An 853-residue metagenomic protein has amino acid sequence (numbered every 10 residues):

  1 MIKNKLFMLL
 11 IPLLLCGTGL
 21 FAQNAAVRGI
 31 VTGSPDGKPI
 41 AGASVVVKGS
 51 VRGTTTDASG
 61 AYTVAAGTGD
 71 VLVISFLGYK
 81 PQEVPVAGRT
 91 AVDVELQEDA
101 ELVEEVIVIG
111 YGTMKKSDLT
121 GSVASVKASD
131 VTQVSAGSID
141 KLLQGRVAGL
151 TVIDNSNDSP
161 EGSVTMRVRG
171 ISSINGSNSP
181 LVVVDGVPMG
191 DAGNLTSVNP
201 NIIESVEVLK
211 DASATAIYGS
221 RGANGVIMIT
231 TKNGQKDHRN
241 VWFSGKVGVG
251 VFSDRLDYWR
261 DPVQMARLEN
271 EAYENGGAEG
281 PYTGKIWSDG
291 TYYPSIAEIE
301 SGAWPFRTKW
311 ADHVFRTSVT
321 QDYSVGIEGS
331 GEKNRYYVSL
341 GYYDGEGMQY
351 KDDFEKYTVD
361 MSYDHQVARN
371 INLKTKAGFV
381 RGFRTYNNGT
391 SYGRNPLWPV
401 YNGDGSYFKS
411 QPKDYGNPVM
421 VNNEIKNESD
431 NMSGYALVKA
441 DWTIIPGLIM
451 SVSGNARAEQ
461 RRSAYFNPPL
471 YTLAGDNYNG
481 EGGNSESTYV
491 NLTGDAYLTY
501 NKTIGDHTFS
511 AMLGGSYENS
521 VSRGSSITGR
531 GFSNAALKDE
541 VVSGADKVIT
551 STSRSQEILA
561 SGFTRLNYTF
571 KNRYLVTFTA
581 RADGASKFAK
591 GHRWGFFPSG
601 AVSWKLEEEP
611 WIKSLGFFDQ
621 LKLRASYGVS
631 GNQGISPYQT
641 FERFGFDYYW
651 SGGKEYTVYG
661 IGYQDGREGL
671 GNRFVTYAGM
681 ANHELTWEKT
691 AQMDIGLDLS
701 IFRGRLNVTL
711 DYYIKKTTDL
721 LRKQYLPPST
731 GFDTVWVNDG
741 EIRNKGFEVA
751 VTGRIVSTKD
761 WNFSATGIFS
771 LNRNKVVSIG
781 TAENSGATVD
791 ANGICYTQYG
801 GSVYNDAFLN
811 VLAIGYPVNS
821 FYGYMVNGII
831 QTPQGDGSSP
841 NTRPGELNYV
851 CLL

Functional and structural regions predicted by a protein language model:
M1-D360, N372-K374, Y435, W687 (+5 more regions): Short, small/polar-rich motifs associated with maturation and membrane association, primarily at protein termini
G33, V45, I74, V182 (+5 more regions): Short aromatic-centered micro-motifs
G49-V51, G78, G186, D506 (+3 more regions): Residue-level detection of beta-strand-connecting loop/turn positions
Q97, Y111, N155, I171 (+11 more regions): Structured loops at beta-to-helix junctions and adjacent beta-edge loops in soluble globular domains
K116-S117, I217-G219, D237-H238, V251-D254 (+5 more regions): Switch/connector loops and helix/strand junctions flanking conserved nucleotide-binding motifs in nucleotide-processing
V131, S179, M361-I371, T375-R381 (+2 more regions): Extracellular/periplasmic, surface-exposed regions of secreted and cell-surface proteins
W242-S301, Y638-T640, F646-K654, V737 (+1 more regions): Conserved small-residue
R384-W398, I779-N784: Low-complexity intrinsically disordered tracts that form flexible linkers/tails across taxa
